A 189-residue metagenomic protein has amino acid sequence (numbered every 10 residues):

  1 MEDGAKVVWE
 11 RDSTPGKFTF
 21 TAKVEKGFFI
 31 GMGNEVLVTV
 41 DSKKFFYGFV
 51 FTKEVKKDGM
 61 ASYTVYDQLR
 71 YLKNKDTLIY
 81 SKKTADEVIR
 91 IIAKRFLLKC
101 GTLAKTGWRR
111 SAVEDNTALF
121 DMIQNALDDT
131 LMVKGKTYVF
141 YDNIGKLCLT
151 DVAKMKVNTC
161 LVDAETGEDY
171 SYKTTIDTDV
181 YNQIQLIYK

Functional and structural regions predicted by a protein language model:
M1-K75, L161-K173: Assembly/oligomerization scaffold segments
F29-G31, M132-K134, D177-D179: Short solvent-exposed loop/turn micro-motifs enriched in small/polar/acidic residues
A61, R110-S111, G145: Generic beta-strand structural signal
L69-I91, T102-N125: Short acidic/polar beta-strand-loop edge motifs in secreted extracellular and Gram-negative envelope-associated
I89-G101, V180-Y188: A structural motif
L97-K105, T130-G145: Short, well-structured beta-strand/strand-turn elements
I123-D129, V133, V157, T174-I176: Extended, solvent-exposed, turn-rich assembly/linker loops in the middle of proteins
T137-K189: Acidic, small/polar-enriched beta strand-loop surface segments
